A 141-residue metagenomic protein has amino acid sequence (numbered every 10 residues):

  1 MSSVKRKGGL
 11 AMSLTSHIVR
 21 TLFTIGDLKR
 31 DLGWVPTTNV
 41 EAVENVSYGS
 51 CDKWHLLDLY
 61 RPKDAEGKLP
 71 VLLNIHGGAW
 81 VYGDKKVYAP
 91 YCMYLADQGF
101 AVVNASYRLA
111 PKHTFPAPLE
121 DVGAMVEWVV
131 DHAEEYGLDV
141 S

Functional and structural regions predicted by a protein language model:
M1-A11: Short, Lys/Arg-enriched N-terminal segments with co-localized hydrophobic residues within the first ~10-30 amino acids
V19-G67: N-terminal cap/lid segment of alpha/beta-hydrolase-fold proteins
G67-G78: Short beta-strand element of the alpha/beta-hydrolase
G78, A101, S106-A110: Short beta-to-alpha linker loops that shape the active-site pocket of alpha/beta-hydrolase fold enzymes
Y82-A89, K112-H113: Short N-terminal helix/helix-N-cap motif within the alpha/beta-hydrolase-1
K86-N104: Short amphipathic alpha-helix adjacent to the substrate-entry channel of hydrolases
V130-S141: Gly/Ser-rich "nucleophile elbow"/oxyanion-hole loop immediately N-terminal to the catalytic nucleophile in hydrolases
